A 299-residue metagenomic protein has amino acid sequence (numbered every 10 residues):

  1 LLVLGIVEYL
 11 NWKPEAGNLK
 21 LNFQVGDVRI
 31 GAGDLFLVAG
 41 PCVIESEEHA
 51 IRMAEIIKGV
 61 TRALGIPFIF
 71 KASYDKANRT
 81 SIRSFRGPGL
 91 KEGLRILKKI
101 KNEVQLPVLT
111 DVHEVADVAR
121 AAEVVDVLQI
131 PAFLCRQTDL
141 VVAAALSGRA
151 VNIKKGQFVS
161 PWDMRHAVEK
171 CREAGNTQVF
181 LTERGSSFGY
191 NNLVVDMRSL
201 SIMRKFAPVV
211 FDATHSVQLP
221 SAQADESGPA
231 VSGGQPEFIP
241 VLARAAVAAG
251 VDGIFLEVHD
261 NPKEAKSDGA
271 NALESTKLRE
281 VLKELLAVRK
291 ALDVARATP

Functional and structural regions predicted by a protein language model:
L19-L37, D293: N-terminal amphipathic alpha-helix/helix-capping segment at the start of soluble metabolic enzymes
L37-A39, F68-A72, V108-T110, L128-I130 (+4 more regions): Hydrophobic faces of well-ordered beta-strands that scaffold small-molecule active sites in alpha/beta enzyme cores
P41-E47, K71-P88, D260-S267: Glycine-rich, proline-tolerant flexible connector loops at the mouths of alpha/beta enzymes
A72-Q129, Q137-L140: N-terminal active-site wall of soluble small-molecule enzyme domains
G87-L106, A144, S201-F206, L273-R289: Alpha-helix-loop-beta-strand connector modules within alpha/beta enzyme cores
P88-L90, A116-D117, A132-S147, V159-A167 (+1 more regions): Active-site-adjacent beta->alpha loops and helix N-cap segments on the catalytic face of soluble alpha/beta enzymes
L106-E114, D126-Q137, A150-P161, F180-R184: Catalytic beta/alpha-barrel core
K155-V258: Catalytic alpha/beta core domains of metabolic enzymes, predominantly
